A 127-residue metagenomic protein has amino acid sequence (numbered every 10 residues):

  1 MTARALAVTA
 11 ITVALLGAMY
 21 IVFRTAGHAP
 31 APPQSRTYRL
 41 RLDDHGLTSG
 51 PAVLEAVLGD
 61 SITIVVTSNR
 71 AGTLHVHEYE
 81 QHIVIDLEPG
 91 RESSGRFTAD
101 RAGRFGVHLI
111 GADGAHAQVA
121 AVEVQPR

Functional and structural regions predicted by a protein language model:
T2-T9, L15-Q34, E88-R127: Extracellular/periplasmic metallocenter environments
A31-S61: N-terminal edge beta-strand
R39-R41, T63-V65, T73-H75, G106-H108 (+1 more regions): Soluble periplasmic/extracytoplasmic beta-strand elements of cell-envelope proteins
L42, A56, S68, V76 (+3 more regions): Hydrophobic residues in beta-strands and at strand termini
L47-S49, G72-H75: Short, solvent-exposed loop/turn elements at domain surfaces
V53-R70, E92-R101, F105: Beta-strand cores of secreted/periplasmic/IMS beta-sandwich domains, seen most often in copper-related folds
R70-G72, A112: Short histidine
H75-H82: Short, surface-exposed beta-strand/strand-loop-strand elements in extracellular ectodomains
